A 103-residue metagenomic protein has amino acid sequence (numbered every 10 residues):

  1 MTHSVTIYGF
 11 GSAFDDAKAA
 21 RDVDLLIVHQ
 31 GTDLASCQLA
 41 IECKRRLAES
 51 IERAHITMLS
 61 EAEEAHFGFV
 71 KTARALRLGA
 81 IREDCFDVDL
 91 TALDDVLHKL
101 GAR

Functional and structural regions predicted by a protein language model:
M1-F10, F14-A20, H29-R103: Catalytic core of pol beta-like nucleotidyltransferases
L25-I27: Short beta-strand->loop micro-motif that forms the acidic, two-metal-ion catalytic signature in nucleotide-processing
